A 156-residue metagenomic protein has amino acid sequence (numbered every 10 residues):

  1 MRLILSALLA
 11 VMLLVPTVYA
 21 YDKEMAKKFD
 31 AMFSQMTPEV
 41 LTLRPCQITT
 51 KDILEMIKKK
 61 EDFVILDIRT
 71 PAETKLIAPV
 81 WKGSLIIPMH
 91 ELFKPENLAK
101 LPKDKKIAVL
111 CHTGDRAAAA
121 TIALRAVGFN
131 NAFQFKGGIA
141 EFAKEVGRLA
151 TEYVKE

Functional and structural regions predicted by a protein language model:
R2-S6, P16-K59, A72-K106, D115-E156: Rhodanese-like catalytic fold shared by cysteine-dependent sulfurtransferases and DSP/PTP-type phosphatases
I65-D67: Structural scaffold elements adjacent to functional motifs in cytosolic proteins
V109-C111: Short, surface-exposed ligand- or partner-binding patches at beta-edge/loop junctions that are enriched in aromatics
